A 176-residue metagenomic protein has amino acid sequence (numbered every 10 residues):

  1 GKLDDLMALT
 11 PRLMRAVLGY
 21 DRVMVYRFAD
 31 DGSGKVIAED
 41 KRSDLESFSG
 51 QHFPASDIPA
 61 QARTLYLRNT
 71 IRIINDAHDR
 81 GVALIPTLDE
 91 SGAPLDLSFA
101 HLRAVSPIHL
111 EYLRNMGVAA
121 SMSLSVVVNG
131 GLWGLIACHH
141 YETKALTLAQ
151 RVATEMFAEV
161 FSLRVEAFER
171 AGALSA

Functional and structural regions predicted by a protein language model:
K2-R12, A167-A176: Signal-transducing coiled-coil/dimerization helices and immediately adjacent hinge/linker segments that couple sensory
L3-A16, R22, S33, S106 (+1 more regions): Short amphipathic alpha-helical segments
Y26-L88: GAF sensory/regulatory domain recognition with acknowledged cross-activation on helical regulatory dimers
K41-R42, V127, G134-A145: Short beta-strand-to-loop transition segments that serve as allosteric relay/switch motifs in sensory/regulatory domains
R80-A119: Signal-transducing coupling segments at domain and membrane junctions
A100-V105, H139-E155, F168: Regulatory loop-to-helix N-cap segments in sensory/regulatory domains that couple ligand/signal detection
A119-V127: Short hydrophobic beta-strand micro-motif common in sensory/regulatory domains
E155-S162: Allosteric cytosolic regulatory segments
